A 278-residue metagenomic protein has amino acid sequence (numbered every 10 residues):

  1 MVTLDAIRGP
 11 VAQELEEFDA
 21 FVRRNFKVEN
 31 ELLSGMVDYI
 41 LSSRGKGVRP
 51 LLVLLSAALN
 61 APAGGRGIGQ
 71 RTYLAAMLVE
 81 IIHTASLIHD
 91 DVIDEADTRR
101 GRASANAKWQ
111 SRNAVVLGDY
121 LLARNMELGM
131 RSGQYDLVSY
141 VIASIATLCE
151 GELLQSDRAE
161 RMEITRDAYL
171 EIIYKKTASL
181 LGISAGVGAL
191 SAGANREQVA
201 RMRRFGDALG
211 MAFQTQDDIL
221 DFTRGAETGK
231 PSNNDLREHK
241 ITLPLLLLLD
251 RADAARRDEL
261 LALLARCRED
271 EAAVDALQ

Functional and structural regions predicted by a protein language model:
M1-Q278: All-alpha prenyltransferase/terpene-synthase fold signal
